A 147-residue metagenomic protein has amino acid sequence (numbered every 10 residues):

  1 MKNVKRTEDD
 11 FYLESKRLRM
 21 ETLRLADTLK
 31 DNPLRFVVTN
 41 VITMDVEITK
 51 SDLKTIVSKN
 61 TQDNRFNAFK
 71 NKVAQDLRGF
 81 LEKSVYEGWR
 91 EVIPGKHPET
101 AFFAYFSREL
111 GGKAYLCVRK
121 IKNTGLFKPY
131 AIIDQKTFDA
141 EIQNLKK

Functional and structural regions predicted by a protein language model:
M1-K147: Ribonuclease/tRNase effector modules and their secretory precursors
